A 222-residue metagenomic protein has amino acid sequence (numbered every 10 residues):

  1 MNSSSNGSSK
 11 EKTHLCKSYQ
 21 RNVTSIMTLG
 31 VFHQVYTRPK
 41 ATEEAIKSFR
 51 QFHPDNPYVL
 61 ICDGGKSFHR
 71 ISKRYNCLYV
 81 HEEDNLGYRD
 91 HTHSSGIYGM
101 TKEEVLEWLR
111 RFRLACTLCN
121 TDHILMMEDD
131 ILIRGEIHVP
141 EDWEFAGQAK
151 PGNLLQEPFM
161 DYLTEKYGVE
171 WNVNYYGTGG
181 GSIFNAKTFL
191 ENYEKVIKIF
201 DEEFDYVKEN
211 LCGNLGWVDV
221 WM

Functional and structural regions predicted by a protein language model:
N6-E44: N-proximal low-complexity "stem/linker" segments adjacent to membrane-targeting elements
K40-T42, G65-I71, L155-Q156: Short, charged/polar "capping" segments at the starts of alpha-helices and the immediately preceding loops
S48-N56: Short, acidic, metal-binding catalytic loop of nucleotide-sugar glycosyltransferases
C62-S67, G135: Short, polar loop motifs at secondary-structure junctions
S67-L118: Active-site-proximal specificity loops/subdomain of glycosyltransferases
T121-L132: Short beta-strand-to-loop acidic/aromatic patch adjacent to the donor-nucleotide binding site
G135-Y162: Conserved donor-nucleotide/metal-binding helix-loop-beta segment in metal-dependent transferases, i.e., the alpha-helix
V173-M222: Catalytic core and acceptor-binding pocket of nucleotide-sugar-dependent glycosyltransferases
